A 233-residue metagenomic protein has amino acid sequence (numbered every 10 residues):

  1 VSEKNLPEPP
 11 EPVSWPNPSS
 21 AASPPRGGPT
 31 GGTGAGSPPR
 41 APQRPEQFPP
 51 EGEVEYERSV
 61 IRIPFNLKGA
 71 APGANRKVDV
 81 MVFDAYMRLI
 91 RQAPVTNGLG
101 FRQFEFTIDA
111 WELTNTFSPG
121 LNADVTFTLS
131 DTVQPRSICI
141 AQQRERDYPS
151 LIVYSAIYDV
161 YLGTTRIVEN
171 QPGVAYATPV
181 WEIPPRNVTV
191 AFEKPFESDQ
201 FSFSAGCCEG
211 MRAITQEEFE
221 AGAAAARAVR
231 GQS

Functional and structural regions predicted by a protein language model:
S2-N97, P172-G173, P179-G231: N-terminal segment immediately downstream of the Sec signal-peptide cleavage site in secreted/extracellular proteins
E55-I61, D79-F83, R102-T107, S150-A156: Residues at beta-strand starts and edge strands
I90-S155, Y161-G173: Short helix-loop boundary/capping segments
